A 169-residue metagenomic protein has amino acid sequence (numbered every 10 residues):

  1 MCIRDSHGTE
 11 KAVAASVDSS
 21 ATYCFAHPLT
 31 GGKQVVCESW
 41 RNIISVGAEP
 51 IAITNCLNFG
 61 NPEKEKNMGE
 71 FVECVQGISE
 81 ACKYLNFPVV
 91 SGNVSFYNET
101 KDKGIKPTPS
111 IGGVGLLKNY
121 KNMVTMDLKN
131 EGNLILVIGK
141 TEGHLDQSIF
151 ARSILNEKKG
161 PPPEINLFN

Functional and structural regions predicted by a protein language model:
R4-N169: Glycine/proline-enriched, intrinsically flexible loops and inter-domain linkers
